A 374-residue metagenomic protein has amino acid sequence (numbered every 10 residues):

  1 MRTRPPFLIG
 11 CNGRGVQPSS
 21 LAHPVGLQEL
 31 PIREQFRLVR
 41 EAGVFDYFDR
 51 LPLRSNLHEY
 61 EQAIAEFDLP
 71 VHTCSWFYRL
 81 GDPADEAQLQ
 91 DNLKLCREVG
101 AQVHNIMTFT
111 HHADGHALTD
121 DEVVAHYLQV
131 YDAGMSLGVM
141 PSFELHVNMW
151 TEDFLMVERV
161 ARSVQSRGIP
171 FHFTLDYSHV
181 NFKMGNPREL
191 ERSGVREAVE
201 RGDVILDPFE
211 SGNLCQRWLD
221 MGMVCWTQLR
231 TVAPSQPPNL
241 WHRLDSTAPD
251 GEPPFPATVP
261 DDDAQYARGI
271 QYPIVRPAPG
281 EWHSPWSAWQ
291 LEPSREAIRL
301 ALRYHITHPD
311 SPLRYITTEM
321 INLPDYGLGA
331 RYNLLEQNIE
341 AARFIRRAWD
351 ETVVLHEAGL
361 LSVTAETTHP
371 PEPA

Functional and structural regions predicted by a protein language model:
M1-L38, G100, F154-F171, N181-A374: Histidine-acidic metal/acid-base catalytic patches
P18-S19, G26-Q28, D46-Y60, F77-Q88 (+6 more regions): Acidic-and-aromatic substrate-binding clefts and catalytic sites of carbohydrate-active enzymes
G26-N56, N92-V103: Catalytic domains of carbohydrate-active enzymes, especially glycoside hydrolases
L38-A42, A63-I64, N92, C96 (+5 more regions): Generic structural signal for hydrophobic
V39, I64, C96, P141 (+3 more regions): Conserved, mostly hydrophobic/aromatic
Y47-D49, T73, H104-N105, T174 (+2 more regions): Conserved beta-strand positions in the central sheet of alpha/beta enzyme cores
D68-Y78: Short, structured active-site "lid" loops
P70, G81-L175, N181-F182: Active-site acidic/histidine proton-transfer and metal-coordination neighborhood in alpha/beta enzyme cores
